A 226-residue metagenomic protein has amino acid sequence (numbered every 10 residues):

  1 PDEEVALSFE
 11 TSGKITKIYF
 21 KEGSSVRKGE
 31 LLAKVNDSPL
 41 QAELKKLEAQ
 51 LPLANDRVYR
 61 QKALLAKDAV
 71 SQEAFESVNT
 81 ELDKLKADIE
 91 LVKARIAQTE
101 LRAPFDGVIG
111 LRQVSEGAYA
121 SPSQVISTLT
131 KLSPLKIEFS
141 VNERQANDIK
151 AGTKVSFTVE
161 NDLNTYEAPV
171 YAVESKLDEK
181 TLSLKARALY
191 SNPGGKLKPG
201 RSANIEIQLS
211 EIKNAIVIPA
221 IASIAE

Functional and structural regions predicted by a protein language model:
P1, L7-F9, K34-D37, L101-A103 (+7 more regions): Conserved strand-loop elements at the edges of beta-sheets that form or border functional pockets
P1-E10, A87-P104, L129, I137 (+1 more regions): Short beta-strand-turn/beta-hairpin segments enriched in glycine/proline and small hydrophobics that form edge-strand
D2, E10, I96, P104 (+6 more regions): Extracytoplasmic
F9, F20, D37, V114 (+5 more regions): Short, conserved catalytic or interaction motifs in soluble domains
T16-Y19, S25-L31, R102-Q145, K150-E160 (+2 more regions): Surface-exposed patches in structured soluble domains
N36-K46, S133, N164-A168, I212-V217: Short, Lys/Arg- and Gly-enriched loop/turn segments at beta-strand edges
P39-A94, R112-S115, I137, T181 (+1 more regions): Alpha-helical coiled-coil segments
G110-L111, V159, L163-A225: Structural microfeature recognizing short secondary-structure transition sites
